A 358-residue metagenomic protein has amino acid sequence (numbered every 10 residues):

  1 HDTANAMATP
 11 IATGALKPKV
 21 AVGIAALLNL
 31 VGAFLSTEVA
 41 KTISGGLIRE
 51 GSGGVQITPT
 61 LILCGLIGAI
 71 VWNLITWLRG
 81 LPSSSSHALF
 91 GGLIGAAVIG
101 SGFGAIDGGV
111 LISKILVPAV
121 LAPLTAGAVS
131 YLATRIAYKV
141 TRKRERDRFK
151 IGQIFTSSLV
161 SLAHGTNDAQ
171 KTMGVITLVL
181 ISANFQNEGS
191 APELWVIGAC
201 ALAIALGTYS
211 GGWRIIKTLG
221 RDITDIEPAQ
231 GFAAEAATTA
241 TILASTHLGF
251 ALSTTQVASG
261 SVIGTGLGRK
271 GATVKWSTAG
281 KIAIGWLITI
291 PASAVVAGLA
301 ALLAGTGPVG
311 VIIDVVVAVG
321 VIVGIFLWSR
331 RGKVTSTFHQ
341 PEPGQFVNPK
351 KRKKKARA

Functional and structural regions predicted by a protein language model:
H1-A358: Multi-pass alpha-helical transmembrane bundle typical of ion/small-solute transporters and intramembrane aspartyl
